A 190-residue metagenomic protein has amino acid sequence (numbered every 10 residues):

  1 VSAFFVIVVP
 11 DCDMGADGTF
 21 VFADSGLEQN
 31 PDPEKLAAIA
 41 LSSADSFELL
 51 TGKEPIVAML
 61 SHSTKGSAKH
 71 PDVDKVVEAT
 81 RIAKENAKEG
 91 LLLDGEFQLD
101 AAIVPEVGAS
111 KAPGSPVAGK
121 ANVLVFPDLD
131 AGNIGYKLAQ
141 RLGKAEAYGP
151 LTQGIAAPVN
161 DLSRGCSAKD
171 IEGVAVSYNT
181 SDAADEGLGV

Functional and structural regions predicted by a protein language model:
V1-A118, N122-Y178: Anion-binding alpha/beta catalytic cores of soluble intermediary-metabolism enzymes, centered on
Y178-A184: Conserved small/polar residues in nucleotide/adenosyl-binding loops
